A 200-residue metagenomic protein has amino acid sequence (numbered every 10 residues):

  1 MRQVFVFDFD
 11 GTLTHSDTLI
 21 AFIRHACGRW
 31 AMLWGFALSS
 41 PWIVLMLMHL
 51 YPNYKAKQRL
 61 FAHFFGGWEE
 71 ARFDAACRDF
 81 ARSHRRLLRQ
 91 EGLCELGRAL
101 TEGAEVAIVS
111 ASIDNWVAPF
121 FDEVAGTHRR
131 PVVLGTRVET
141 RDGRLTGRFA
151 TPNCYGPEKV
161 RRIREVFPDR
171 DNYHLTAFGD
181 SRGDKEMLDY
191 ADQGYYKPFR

Functional and structural regions predicted by a protein language model:
M1-H49: Active-site neighborhood of HAD-like aspartate-dependent phosphohydrolases
M1-V4, A75-A76, R82-R200: C-terminal cap/substrate-recognition subdomain and adjoining C-terminal extension of metal-dependent phosphatase-like
V44-H49, A56-F65: Helix-loop "lid/cap" segments that line or gate small-molecule binding pockets
L47, A81-R82: Short histidine/acidic/glycine/proline-rich micro-motifs that form metal- and phosphate-coordinating active-site loops
L47-N53, V133-T136: N-terminal short leaders/motifs
Q58, A71-D74: Low-complexity, intrinsically disordered basic tails/loops
H63-F64, F73-C77: N-terminal, charged amphipathic alpha-helical interaction modules
